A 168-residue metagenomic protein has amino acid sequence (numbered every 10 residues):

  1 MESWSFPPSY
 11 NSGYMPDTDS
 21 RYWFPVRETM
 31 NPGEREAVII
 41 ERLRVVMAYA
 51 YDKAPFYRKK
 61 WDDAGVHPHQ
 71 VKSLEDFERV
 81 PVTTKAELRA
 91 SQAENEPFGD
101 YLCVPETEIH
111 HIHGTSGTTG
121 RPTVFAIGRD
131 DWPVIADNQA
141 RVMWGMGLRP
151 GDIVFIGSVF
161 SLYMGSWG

Functional and structural regions predicted by a protein language model:
M1-G114, G120-D137, R141-G145, R149: Nucleotide 5′-phosphate-binding alpha/beta core
T115-S116, V154: Hydrophobic alpha-helical segments that mediate membrane insertion or helix-helix packing
W144-G168: Conserved AMP-binding loop of ANL adenylate-forming enzymes
